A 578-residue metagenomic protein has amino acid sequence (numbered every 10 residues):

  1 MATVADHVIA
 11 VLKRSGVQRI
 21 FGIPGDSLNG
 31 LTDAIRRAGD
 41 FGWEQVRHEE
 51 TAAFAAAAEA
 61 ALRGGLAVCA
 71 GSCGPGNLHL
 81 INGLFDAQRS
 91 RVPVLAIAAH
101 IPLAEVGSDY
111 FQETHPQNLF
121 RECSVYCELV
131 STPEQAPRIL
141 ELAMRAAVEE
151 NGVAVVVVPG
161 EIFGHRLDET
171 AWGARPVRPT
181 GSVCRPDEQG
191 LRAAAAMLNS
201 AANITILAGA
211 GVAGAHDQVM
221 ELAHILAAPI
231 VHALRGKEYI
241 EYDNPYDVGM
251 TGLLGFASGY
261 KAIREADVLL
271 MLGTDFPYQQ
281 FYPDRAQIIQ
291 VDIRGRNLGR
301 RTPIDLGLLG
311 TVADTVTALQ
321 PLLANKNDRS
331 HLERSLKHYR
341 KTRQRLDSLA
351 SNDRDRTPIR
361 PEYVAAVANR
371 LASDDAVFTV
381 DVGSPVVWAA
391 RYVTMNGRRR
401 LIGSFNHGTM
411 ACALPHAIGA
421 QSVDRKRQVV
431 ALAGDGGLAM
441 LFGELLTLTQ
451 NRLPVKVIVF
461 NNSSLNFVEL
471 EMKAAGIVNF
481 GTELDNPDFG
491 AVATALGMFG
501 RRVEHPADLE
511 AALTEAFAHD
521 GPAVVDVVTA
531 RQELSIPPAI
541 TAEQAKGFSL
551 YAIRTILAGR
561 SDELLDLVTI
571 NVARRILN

Functional and structural regions predicted by a protein language model:
M1-R329, V367, L371-D374, P454-V457 (+4 more regions): N-terminal alpha/beta PP-like core and its mobile active-site loop of ThDP/TPP-dependent enzymes
A5-S15, D26, L31-R36, R340-P415 (+2 more regions): Active-site diphosphate/adenylate-binding microenvironment
I23-G25, E44-F54, C69-P75, S131-P133 (+5 more regions): Active-site nucleophile and cofactor-binding loops and adjacent substrate-binding regions of central metabolic enzymes
R36-W43, A61-V68, R391-N406, K473-G476: Glycine/charged-rich beta-loop-alpha catalytic/anionic-binding loops adjacent to active sites
H48, S108-D109, G181-A193, G252-G255 (+5 more regions): A general structural motif
Q112, Q450-E543: Thiamine diphosphate
E134, V157, E169-T170, G181 (+6 more regions): Phosphate/pyrophosphate-binding active-site segments
H416-K456: Catalytic phosphate/nucleotide-handling subdomain of diverse soluble enzymes
